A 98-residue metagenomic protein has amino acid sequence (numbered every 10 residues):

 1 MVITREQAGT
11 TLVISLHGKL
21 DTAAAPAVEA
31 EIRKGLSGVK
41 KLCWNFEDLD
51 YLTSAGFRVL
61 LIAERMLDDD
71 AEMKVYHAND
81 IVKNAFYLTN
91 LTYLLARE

Functional and structural regions predicted by a protein language model:
V2-E29, E47: STAS-typified acidic loop motif
V2-T4, Y93-E98: Short hydrophobic/aromatic patches at helix-to-coil boundaries
E6-A8, Y76-A78, E98: Conserved beta-strand termini and adjacent loop/short-helix elements that scaffold enzyme active sites in alpha/beta
T22-L95: Amphipathic alpha-helical interaction surfaces in cytosolic regulatory modules
